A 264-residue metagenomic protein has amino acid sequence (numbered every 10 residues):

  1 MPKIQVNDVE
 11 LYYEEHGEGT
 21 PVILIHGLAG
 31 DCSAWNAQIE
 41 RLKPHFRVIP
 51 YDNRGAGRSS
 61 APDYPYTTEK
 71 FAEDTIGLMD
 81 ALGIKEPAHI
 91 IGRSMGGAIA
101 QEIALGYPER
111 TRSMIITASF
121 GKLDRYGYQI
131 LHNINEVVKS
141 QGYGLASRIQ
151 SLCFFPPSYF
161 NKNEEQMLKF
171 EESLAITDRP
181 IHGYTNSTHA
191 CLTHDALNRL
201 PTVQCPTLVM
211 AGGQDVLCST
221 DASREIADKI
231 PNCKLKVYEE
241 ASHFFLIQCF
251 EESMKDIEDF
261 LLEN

Functional and structural regions predicted by a protein language model:
V9-A61: Conserved HGGG/HGGXW glycine-rich cap/lid loop of the alpha/beta-hydrolase fold
I49-I91: Active-site loop/oxyanion-hole signature of alpha/beta-hydrolase fold enzymes
G92, G96, A100: Gly/Ala-rich beta-loop-alpha elbow adjacent to hydrolase catalytic centers
Q101, L105, R112-Q141: Flexible "cap/lid" loop of the alpha/beta hydrolase fold
R125-G127, L145-R199: Conserved alpha/beta-hydrolase catalytic His-Asp/Glu region
V203, V209-A211: Short beta-strand/loop motif that positions the catalytic acidic residue of the alpha/beta-hydrolase fold
Q214-C218: Acidic catalytic loop of the alpha/beta-hydrolase fold
C233-N264: Catalytic active-site module of serine/aspartate enzymes centered on a nucleophile-bearing elbow/loop
